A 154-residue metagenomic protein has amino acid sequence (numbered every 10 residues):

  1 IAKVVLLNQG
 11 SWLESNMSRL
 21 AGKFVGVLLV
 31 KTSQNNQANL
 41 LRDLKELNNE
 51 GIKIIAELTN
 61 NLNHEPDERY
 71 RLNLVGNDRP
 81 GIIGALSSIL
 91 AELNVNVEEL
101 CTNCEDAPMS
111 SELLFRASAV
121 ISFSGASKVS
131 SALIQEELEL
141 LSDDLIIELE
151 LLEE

Functional and structural regions predicted by a protein language model:
I1-E154: A conserved regulatory-domain signal marking ACT and ACT-like small-molecule sensing domains and adjacent regulatory
